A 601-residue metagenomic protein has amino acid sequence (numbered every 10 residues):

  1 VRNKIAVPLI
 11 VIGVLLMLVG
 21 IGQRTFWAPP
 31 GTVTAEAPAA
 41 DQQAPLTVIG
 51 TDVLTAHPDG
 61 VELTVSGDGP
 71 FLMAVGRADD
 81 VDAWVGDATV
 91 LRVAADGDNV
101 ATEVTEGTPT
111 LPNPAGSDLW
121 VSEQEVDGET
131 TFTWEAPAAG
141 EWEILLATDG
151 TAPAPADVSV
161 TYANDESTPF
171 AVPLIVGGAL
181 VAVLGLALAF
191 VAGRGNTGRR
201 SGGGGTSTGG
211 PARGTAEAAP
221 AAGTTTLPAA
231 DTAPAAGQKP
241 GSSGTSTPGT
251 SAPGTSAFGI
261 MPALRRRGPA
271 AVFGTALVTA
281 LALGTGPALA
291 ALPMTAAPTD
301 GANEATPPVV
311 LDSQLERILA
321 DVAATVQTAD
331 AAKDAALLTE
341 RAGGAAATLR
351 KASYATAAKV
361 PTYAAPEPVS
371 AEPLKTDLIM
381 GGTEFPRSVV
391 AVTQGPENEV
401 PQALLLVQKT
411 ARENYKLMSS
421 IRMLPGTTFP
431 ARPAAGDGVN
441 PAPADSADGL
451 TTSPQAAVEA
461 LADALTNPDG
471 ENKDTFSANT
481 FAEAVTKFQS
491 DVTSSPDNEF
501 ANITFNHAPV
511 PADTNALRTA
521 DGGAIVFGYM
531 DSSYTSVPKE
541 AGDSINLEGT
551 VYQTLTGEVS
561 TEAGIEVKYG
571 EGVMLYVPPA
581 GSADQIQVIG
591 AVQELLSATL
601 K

Functional and structural regions predicted by a protein language model:
R2-L9, G20-P29, R267-A391: An N-terminus-focused feature that recognizes amino-terminal "leader" regions
K4, P169-T226: Juxtamembrane interface at the cytosolic side of transmembrane helices
I5-F26, A171-G193, G274-G286, A524-T535: Hydrophobic alpha-helical membrane segments, chiefly transmembrane helices and signal peptide h-regions, characterized
A28-Y162: Extracytoplasmic/periplasmic regions of membrane proteins
D68-F71, A302-V360, A434-I503: Core segments of small alpha/beta cavity-forming domains
A136-A192, F429-P430, A520, T535-K601: Extracellularly exposed regions in secreted/surface proteins, prominently low-complexity, repeat-rich
V360-P401, I503-A541: Surface-exposed, charged secondary-structure patches
G395-A460, T519-F527, V537, G549 (+1 more regions): Short beta-strand edge/turn micro-motifs at domain boundaries
